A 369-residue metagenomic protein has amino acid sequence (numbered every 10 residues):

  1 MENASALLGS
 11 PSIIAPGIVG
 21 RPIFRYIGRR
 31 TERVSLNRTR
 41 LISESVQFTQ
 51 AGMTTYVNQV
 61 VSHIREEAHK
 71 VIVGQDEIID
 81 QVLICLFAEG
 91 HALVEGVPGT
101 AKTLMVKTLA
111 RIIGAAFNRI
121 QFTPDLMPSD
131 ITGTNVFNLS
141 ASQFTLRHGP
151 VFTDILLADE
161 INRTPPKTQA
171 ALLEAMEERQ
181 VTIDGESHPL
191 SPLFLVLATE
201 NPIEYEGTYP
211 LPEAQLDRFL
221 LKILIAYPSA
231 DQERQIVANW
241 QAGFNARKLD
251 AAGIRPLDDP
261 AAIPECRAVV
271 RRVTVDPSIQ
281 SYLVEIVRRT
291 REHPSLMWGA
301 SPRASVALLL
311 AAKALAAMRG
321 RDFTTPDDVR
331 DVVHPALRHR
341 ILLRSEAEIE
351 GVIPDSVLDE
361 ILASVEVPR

Functional and structural regions predicted by a protein language model:
L41, V46-Q50, T290-R369: C-terminal engagement/docking regions of AAA+ P-loop ATPases
F48-I78, V273-T274: Dynamic helix-loop-helix/coil hinge segments at AAA+ ATPase domain boundaries and subdomain interfaces
Q81-I84, N138-L157: Conserved alpha-helical scaffold flanking the Walker A/P-loop in AAA+ ATPase domains
L83-E89, V97, H148-P150, H188: Phosphate-binding P-loop
L86-T123: Walker A/P-loop
A116-P128, G185-P189: Short beta-strand-centered segment that lines the nucleotide-binding/catalytic pocket of NTP-utilizing
N138-Q143, T164, M176-D258, I263-V273 (+1 more regions): Canonical AAA+ ATPase core
